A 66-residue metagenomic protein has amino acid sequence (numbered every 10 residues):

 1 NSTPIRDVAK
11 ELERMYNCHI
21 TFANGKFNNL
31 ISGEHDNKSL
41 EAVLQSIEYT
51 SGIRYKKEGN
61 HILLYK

Functional and structural regions predicted by a protein language model:
N1-K66: A residue-level detector for the "anchor" residue at the start of short, highly conserved motifs
